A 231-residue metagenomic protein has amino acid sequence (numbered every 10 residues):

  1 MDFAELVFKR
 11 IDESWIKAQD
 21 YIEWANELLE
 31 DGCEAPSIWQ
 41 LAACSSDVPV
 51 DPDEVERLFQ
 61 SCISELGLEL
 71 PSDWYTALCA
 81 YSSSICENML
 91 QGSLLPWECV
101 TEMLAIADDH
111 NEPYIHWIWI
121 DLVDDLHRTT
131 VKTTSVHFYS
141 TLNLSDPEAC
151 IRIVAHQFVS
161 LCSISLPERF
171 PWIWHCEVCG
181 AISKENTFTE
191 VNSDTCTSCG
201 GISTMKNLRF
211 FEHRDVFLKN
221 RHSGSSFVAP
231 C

Functional and structural regions predicted by a protein language model:
M1-C231: Acidic, Ser/Pro/Thr-rich low-complexity regulatory regions and the short amphipathic helical interaction modules they
